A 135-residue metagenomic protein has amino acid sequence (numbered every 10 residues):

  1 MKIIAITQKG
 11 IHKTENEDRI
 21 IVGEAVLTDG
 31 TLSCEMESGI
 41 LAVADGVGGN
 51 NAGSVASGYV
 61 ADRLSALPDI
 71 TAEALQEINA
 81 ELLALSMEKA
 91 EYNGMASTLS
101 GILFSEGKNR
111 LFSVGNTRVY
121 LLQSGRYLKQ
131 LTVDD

Functional and structural regions predicted by a protein language model:
M1-D135: PP2C/PPM-type serine/threonine phosphatase catalytic domain
